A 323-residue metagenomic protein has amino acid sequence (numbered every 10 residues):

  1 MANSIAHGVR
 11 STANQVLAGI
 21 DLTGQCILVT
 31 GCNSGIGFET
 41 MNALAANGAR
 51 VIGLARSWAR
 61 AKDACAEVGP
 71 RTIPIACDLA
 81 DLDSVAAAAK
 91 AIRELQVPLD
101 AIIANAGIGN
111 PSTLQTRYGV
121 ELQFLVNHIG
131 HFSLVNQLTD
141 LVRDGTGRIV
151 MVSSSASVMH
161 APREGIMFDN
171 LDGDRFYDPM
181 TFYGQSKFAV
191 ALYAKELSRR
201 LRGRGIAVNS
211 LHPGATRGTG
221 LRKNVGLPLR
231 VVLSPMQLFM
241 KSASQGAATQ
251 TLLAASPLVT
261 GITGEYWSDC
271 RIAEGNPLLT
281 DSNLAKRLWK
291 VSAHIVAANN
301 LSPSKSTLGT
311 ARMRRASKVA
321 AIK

Functional and structural regions predicted by a protein language model:
N3-R222, A298-R314, V319-K323: Rossmann-fold NAD(P)H-dependent dehydrogenase/reductase core
H7, S186, S210, S234-E274 (+2 more regions): C-terminal helical subdomain
N33, R60, A76, L229-A243 (+1 more regions): Extended hydrophobic/aromatic segments used for targeting, binding, or gating
G53, C77, L238, P277-T280: Pocket-edge positions in alpha/beta enzyme catalytic cores
S112, G275-L278: A generic structural signal for short coil/turn motifs at secondary-structure boundaries
L171-D178, V231-S234, I272: Short glycine/proline-rich turn/loop motifs
V225-G226: Mobile gating loops/cap/lid regions near enzyme active sites that modulate substrate access
T280-S304: C-terminal segments of enzyme domains that contribute to small-molecule binding surfaces
